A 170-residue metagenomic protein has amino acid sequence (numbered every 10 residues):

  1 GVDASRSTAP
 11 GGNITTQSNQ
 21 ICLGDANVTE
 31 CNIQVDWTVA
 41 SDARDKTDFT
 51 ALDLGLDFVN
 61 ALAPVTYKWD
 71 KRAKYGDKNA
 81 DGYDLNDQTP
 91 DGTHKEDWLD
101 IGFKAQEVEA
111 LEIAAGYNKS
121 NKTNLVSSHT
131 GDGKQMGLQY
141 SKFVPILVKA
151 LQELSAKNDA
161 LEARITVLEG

Functional and structural regions predicted by a protein language model:
G1-G55, N60-L62: Small/polar residue-rich beta-strand/coil "junction" motifs that cap repeat-based extracellular fibers
D3-S5, N27-V28, P64-V65, A110-G116 (+1 more regions): Acidic glycine-/aspartate-rich tracts in secreted/extracellular proteins
T8, D81, L85, K122-S128: Surface-exposed intrinsically disordered loops and tails
N27, D42-K46, L52, A63 (+5 more regions): Polar, enzyme-active/binding microenvironments
G55-K95, E107: Acidic, glycine-rich loop-and-strand cores that form catalytic or ligand-binding grooves in diverse globular domains
G55-L56, N60, I101, A105-Q106 (+1 more regions): Amphipathic, non-membrane alpha-helical segments that mediate helix-helix packing for oligomeric assemblies
A63, A105-T130: Active-site and glycan-interaction determinants of carbohydrate-active enzymes
K119-G170: C-terminal intramolecular chaperone/auto-processing assembly modules
